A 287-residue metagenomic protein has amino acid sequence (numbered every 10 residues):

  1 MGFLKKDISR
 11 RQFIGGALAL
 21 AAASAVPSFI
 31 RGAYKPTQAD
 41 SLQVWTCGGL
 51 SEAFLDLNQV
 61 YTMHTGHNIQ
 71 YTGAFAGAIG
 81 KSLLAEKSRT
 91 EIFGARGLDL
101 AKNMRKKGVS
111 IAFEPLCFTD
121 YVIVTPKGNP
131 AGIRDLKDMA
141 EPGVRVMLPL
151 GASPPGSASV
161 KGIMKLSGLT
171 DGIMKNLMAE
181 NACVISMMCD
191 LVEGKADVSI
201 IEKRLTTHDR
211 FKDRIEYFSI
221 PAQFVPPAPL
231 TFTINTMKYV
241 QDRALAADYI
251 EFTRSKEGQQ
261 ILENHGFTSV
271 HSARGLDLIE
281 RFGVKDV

Functional and structural regions predicted by a protein language model:
G2-A21: N-terminal secretory signal peptides and thylakoid transit peptides that target proteins across membranes
F3-I8, S28-T72, G77-E86, G97-K106 (+2 more regions): Exported/periplasmic ABC-transporter solute-binding proteins
A22-P27: Hydrophobic h-region of N-terminal signal peptides that target proteins for export in Gram-negative bacteria
T90-A95: Periplasmic-binding protein-like
V109-S110: Acyl-donor-binding surface of acyltransferase catalytic domains
